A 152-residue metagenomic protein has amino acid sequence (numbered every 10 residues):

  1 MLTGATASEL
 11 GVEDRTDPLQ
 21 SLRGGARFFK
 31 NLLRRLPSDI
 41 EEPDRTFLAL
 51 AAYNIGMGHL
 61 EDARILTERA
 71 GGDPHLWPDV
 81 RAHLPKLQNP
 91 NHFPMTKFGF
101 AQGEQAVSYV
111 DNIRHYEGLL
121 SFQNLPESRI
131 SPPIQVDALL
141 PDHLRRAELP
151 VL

Functional and structural regions predicted by a protein language model:
M1-E13, P18-N31, Q88-N89, I113: Substrate-binding/active-site groove segments that recognize and process beta-1,4-linked N-acetyl-hexosamine
S8-L19, P37-I40, A49-L50, M95-G103: Second-shell loop/turn segments in exported
V12, R27-S38, I55-G58, I65: Short helix-capping and hinge/turn segments at secondary-structure transitions, especially at repeat and domain
G24-G25, P43, G71, S131-P132: Residue-level signal for alpha-helical context at structural boundaries
R35-E42, N124-L125: Surface-exposed helix-capping loop/turn segments at secondary-structure junctions
D44-L119: Catalytic and substrate-binding regions of cell-wall glycan-acting enzymes that process beta-1,4-linked
Q105-L152: Low-complexity, Gly/Ser/Thr/Pro-rich intrinsically disordered linker/tail segments
